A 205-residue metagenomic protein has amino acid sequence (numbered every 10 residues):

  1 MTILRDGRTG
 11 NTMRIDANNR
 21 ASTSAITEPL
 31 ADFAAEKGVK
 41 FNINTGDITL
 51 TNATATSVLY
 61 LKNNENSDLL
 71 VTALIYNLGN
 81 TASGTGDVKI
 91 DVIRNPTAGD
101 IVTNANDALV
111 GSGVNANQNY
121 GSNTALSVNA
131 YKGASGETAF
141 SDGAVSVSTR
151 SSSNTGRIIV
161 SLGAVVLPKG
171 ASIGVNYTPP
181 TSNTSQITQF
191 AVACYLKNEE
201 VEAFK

Functional and structural regions predicted by a protein language model:
M1-V88, I93-G113, S122, S127-T149 (+1 more regions): Extended, low-complexity segments enriched in Ser/Thr/Gly and acidic residues that occur primarily in surface-exposed
S148-S172: Beta-sandwich interaction modules
I173-Y177: Extracellular beta-strand-rich recognition modules
